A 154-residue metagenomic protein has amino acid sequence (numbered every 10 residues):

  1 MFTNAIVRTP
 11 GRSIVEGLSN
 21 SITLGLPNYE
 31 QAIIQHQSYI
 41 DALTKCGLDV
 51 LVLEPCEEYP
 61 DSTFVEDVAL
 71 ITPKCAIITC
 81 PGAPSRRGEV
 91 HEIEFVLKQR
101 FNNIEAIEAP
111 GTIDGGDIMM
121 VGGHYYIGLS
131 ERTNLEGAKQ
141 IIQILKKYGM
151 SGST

Functional and structural regions predicted by a protein language model:
M1-T154: The feature marks the mature, well-folded catalytic cores of soluble enzymes
